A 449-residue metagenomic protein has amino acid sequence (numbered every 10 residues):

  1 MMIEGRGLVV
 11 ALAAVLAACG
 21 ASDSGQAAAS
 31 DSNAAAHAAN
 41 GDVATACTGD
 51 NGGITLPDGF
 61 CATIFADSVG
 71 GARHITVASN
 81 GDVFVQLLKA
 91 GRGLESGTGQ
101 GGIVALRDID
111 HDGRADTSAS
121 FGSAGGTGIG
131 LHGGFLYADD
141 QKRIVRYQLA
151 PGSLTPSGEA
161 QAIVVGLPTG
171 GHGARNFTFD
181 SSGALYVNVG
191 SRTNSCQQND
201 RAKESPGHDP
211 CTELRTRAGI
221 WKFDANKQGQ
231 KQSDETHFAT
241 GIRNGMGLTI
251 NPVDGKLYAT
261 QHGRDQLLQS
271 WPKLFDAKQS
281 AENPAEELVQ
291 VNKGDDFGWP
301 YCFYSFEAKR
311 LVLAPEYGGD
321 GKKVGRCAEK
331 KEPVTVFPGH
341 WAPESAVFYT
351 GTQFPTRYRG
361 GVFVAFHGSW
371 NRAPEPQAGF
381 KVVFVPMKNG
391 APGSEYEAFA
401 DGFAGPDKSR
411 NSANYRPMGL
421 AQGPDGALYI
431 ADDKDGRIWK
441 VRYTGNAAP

Functional and structural regions predicted by a protein language model:
L16-A18: C-terminal motif of bacterial Sec signal peptides marking the signal peptidase cleavage site
G20-D23: Bacterial signal peptide processing site
N33-T55, A174, S191-S233, G241-N411 (+2 more regions): Beta-propeller domain segments
H74, T127-I129, N176, N244-G247 (+2 more regions): Conserved beta-strand position repeated once per blade in WD40 beta-propeller domains
V77-G81, L131-G133, F179-S182, T249-D254 (+2 more regions): Residue-level detector of Asp-centered blade-edge/turn motifs that repeat once per structural unit in beta-propeller
D82-Q86, F135-A138, A184-N188, K256-T260 (+3 more regions): Conserved beta-propeller blade signature
T117-F121, G126-H132, Q141-S181, G207: Asp-box/WD-like beta-propeller blade repeats and closely related beta-sheet repeat scaffolds
A421-P449: Blade-level signature of beta-propeller repeat domains, shared across WD40, Kelch, NHL, RCC1 and BNR/Asp-box propellers
